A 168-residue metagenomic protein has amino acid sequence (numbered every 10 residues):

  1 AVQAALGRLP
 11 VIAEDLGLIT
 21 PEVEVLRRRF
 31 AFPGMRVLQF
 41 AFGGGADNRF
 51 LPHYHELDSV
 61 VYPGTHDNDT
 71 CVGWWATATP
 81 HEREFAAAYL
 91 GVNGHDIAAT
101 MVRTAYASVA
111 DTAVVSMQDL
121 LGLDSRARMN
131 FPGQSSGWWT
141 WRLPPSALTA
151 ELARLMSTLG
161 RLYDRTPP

Functional and structural regions predicted by a protein language model:
A1-P168: Catalytic cores of glycan-processing enzymes that make or break glycosidic bonds
